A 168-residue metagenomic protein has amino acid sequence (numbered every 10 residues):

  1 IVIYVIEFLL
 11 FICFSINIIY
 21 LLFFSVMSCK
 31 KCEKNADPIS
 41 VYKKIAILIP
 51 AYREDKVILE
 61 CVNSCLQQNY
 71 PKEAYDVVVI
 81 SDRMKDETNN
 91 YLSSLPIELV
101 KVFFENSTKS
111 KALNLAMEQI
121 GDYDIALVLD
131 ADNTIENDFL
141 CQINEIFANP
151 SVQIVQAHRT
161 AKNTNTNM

Functional and structural regions predicted by a protein language model:
I1-V41: N-terminal membrane-anchoring/stem segments of glycan-assembly enzymes
K34-M168: Internal catalytic domains of large membrane-associated glycosyltransferases
